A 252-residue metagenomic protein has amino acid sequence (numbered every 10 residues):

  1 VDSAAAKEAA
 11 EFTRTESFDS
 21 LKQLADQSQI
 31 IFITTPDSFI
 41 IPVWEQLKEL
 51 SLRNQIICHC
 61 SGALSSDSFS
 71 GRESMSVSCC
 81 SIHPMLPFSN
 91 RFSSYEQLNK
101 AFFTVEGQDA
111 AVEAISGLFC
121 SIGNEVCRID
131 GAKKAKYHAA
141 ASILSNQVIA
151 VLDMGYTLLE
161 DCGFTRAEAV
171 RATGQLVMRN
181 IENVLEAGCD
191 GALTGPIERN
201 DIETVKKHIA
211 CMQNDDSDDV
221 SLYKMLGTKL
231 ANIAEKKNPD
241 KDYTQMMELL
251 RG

Functional and structural regions predicted by a protein language model:
V1-S3: Residues in the short beta-alpha loop(s) of Rossmann-like NAD(P)-binding domains
K7, I41-P42, D67, E113 (+1 more regions): Alpha-helical elements of the RecA-like P-loop NTPase motor core of helicases
E8-F12, S76, S93-E186, E248: Internal alpha-helical scaffold of NAD(P)-dependent oxidoreductase catalytic cores
A9, P239-G252: Short, basic/aromatic-enriched C-terminal tail that caps enzymatic domains
T13-S93: Rossmann-like NAD(P)(H) cofactor-binding subdomain of soluble oxidoreductases
F32, A141-V148, Y223, G227: Amphipathic, non-transmembrane alpha-helical scaffold segments
E182-D242: Interdomain hinge/lid region at the active-site interface of Rossmann-like NAD(P)-dependent oxidoreductases
